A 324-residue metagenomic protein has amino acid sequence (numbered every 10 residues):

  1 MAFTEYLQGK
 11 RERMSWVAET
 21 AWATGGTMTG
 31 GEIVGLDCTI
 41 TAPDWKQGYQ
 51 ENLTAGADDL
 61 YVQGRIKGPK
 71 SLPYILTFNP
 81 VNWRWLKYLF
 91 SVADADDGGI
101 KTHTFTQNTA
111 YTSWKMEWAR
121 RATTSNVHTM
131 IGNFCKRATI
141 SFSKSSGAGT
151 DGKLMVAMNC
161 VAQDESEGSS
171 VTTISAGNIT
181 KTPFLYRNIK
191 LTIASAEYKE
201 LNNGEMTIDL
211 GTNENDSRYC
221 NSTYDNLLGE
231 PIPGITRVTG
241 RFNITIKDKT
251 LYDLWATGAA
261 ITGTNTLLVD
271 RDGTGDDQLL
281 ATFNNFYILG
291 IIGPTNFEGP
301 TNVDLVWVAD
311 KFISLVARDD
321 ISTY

Functional and structural regions predicted by a protein language model:
M1-Y324: Signature of extracytoplasmic/envelope-associated structural regions
